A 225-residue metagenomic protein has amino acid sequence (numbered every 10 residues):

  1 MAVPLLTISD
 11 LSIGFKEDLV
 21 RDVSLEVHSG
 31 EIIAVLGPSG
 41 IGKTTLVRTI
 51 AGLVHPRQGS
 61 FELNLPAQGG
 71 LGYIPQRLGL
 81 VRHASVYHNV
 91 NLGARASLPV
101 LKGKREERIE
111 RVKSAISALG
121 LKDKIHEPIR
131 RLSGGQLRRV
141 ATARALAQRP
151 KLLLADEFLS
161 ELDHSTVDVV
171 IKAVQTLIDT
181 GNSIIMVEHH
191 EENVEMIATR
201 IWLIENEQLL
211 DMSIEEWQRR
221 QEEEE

Functional and structural regions predicted by a protein language model:
A51: Helix-to-loop junction immediately C-terminal to a conserved catalytic motif
A84-A96: Q-loop/switch helix immediately C-terminal to the Walker
K104-K124: Conserved ABC ATPase "signature" region
P128-L132, Q136: Conserved ABC ATPase signature
T142: Hydrophobic anchor residue at the start of the ABC signature
L153-D156: Catalytic Walker B motif of ABC-type/P-loop ATPase nucleotide-binding domains
E188-H189: H-loop/switch region of ABC-family ATPase nucleotide-binding domains
